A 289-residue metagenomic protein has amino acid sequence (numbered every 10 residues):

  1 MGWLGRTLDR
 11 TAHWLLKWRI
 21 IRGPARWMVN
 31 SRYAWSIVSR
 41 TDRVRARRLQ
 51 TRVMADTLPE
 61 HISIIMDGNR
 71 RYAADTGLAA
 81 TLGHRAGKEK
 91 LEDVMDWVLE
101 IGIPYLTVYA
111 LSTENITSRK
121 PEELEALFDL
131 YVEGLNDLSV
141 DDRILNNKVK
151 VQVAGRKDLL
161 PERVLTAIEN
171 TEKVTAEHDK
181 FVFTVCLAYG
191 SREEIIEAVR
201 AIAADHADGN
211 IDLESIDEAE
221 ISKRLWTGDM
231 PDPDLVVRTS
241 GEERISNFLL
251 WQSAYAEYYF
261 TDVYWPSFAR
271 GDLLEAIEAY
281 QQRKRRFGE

Functional and structural regions predicted by a protein language model:
M1-E289: Flexible, compositionally biased loop and terminal segments
